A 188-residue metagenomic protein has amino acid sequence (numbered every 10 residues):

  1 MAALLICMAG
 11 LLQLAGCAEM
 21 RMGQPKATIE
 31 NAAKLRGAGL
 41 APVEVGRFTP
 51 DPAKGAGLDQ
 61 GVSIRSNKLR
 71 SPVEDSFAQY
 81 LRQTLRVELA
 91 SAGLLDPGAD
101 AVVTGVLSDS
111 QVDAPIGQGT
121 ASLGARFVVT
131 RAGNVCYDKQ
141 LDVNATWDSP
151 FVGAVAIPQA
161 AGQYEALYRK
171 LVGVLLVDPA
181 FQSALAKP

Functional and structural regions predicted by a protein language model:
M1-C17: Sec-dependent bacterial lipoprotein signal peptides
C17-Q79, Q83, A180-P188: A structural "domain/chain start" motif
A18-E30, V87, S91-P158, G162: Surface-exposed short loop/turn segments
D59-E74, N134-V177, Q182-L185: Short secondary-structure boundary motifs at beta->alpha junctions and helix caps
A78, R82, R86-E88, E165-V172: Extracytoplasmic/secreted envelope proteins and their assembly/folding machinery, especially bacterial periplasmic
S91-P97, V177-P188: Surface-exposed helix-capping loop/turn segments at secondary-structure junctions
